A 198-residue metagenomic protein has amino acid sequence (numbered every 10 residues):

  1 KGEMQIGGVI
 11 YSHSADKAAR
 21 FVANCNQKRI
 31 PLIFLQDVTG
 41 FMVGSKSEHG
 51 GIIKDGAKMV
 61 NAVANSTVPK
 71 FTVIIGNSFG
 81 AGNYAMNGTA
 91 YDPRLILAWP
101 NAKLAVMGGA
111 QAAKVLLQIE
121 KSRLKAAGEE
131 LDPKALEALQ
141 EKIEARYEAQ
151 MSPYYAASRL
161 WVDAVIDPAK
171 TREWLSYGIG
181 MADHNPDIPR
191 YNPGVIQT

Functional and structural regions predicted by a protein language model:
K1-T198: Ligand-binding clefts of soluble mixed alpha/beta catalytic domains
